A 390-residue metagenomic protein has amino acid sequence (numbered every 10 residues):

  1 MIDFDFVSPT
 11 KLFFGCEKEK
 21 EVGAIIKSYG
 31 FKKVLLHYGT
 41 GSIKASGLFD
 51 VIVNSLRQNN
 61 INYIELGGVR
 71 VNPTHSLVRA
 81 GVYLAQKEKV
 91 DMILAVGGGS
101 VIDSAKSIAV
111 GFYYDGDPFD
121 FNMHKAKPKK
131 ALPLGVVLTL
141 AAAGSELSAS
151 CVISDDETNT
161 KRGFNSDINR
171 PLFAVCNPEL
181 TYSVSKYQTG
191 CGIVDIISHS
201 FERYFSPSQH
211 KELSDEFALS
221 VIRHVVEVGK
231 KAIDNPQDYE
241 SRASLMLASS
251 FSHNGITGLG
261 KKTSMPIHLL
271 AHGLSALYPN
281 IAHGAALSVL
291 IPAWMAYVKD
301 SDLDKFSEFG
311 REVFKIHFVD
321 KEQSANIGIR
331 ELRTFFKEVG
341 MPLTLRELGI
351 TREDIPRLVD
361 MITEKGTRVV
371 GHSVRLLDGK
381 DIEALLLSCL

Functional and structural regions predicted by a protein language model:
M1-M92, L345: ATP/NTP phosphate-donor binding region
Y38-T40, V96-G98, A248: Glycine-rich beta-strand-to-loop/alpha-helix junction loops that act as flexible
V51-I52, V82, V101-Y114, L147-S148: Short Gly/Thr/Asp-enriched flexible loops that form oxyanion-binding sites at enzyme active sites
V90-K106, T139-S145, N280: Glycine/serine-rich anion-binding loops at beta->alpha junctions that coordinate negatively charged ligand groups
Y113-E216, E308: A glycine/threonine-rich phosphate-anchoring loop and its flanking beta-alpha core in nucleotide/phosphate-binding
R203, P207-E331: Active-site segments that bind and position negatively charged phosphate/pyrophosphate groups
F306, V313-L390: C-terminal charged capping/lid subdomain of soluble metabolic enzymes
